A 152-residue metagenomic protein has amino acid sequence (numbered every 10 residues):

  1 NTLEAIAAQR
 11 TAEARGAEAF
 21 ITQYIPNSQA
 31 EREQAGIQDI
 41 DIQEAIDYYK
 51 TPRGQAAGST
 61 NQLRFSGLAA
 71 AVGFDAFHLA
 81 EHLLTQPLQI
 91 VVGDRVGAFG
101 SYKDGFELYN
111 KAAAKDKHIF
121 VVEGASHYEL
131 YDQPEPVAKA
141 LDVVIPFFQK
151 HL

Functional and structural regions predicted by a protein language model:
N1-T51: Alpha/beta-hydrolase-fold enzymes
Q62-A80: Active-site nucleophile elbow and catalytic-triad environment of alpha/beta-hydrolase enzymes
V72-D75, V92, G97-G105: Conserved alpha/beta-hydrolase "acid-adjacent" motif
E81-L84, N110-K115: Short, conserved loop/helix-junction motifs that constitute active-site signature segments in enzyme catalytic cores
L83-L84, Q89-G93: Short beta-strand/loop motif that positions the catalytic acidic residue of the alpha/beta-hydrolase fold
F120, A125-A138: Catalytic histidine-centered segment of alpha/beta-hydrolase-like enzymes
V143-H151: C-terminal alpha-helix
